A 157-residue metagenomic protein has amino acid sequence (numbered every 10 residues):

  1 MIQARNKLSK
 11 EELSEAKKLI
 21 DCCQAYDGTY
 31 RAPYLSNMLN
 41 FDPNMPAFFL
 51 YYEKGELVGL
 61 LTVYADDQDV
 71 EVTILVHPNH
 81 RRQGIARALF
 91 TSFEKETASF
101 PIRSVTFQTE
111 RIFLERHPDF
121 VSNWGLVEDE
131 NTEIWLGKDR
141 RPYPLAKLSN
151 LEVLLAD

Functional and structural regions predicted by a protein language model:
M1-L35, L136, P142-D157: Short amphipathic alpha-helix that is part of the acyltransferase structural core
P46-G59, L154: Conserved beta-hairpin
D69, K95-I112, F120: Conserved GNAT acetyl-CoA-binding A-motif
T73-Q83: A short, internal acetyl-CoA/4′-phosphopantetheine-binding micro-motif in the GNAT/acyltransferase core
R82-K95: Conserved acetyl-CoA-binding loop-helix of GNAT-fold acetyltransferases
Q108-E110, G125-R141: Conserved catalytic-core motifs of GNAT/GCN5-like acyltransferases
H117-S122, L126: Conserved active-site tyrosine of GNAT-family acetyltransferases
